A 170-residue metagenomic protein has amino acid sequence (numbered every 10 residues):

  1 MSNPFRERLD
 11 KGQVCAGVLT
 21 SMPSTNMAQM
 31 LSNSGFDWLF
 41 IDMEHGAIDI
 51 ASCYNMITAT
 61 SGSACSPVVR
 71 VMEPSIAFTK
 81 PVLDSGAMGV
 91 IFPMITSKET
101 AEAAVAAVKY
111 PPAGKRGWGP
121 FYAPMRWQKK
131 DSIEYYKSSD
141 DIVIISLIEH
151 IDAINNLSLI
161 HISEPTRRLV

Functional and structural regions predicted by a protein language model:
M1-G17, K130-D140: N-terminal amphipathic alpha-helix/helix-capping segment at the start of soluble metabolic enzymes
N3, H45-A59, P74-F78, T96-P111 (+1 more regions): Active-site-adjacent beta->alpha loops and helix N-cap segments on the catalytic face of soluble alpha/beta enzymes
K11-A16, F36-D37, S63-P67, A87-M88 (+1 more regions): Short, well-ordered coil/turn segments that N-cap beta-strands
V18, D42, V90, A104 (+1 more regions): Conserved, mostly hydrophobic/aromatic
M27, S34-Y54: Glycine-rich, proline-tolerant flexible connector loops at the mouths of alpha/beta enzymes
I76-M88, E99-T100, I154-L159: Catalytic cores of alpha/beta
M94, I144-S158: Active-site glycine- and acidic-residue-rich loops that bind and position anionic ligands or nucleotide-like cofactors
I160-V170: Single conserved hydrophobic/aromatic residue that forms the stacking wall/gate of nucleotide- or nucleobase-binding
